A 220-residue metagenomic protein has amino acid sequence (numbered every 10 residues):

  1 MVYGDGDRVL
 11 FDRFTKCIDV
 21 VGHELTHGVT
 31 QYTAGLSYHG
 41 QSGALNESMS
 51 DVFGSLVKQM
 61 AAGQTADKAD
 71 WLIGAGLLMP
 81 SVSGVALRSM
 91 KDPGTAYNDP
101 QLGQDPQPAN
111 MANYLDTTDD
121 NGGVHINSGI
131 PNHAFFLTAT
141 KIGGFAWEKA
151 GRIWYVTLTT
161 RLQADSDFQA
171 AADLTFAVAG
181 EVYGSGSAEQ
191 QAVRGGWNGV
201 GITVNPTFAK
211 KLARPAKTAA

Functional and structural regions predicted by a protein language model:
V2-G22, T30-A220: Zinc-dependent metallohydrolase catalytic domains
L25: Active-site neighborhood of glycoside hydrolase catalytic domains
